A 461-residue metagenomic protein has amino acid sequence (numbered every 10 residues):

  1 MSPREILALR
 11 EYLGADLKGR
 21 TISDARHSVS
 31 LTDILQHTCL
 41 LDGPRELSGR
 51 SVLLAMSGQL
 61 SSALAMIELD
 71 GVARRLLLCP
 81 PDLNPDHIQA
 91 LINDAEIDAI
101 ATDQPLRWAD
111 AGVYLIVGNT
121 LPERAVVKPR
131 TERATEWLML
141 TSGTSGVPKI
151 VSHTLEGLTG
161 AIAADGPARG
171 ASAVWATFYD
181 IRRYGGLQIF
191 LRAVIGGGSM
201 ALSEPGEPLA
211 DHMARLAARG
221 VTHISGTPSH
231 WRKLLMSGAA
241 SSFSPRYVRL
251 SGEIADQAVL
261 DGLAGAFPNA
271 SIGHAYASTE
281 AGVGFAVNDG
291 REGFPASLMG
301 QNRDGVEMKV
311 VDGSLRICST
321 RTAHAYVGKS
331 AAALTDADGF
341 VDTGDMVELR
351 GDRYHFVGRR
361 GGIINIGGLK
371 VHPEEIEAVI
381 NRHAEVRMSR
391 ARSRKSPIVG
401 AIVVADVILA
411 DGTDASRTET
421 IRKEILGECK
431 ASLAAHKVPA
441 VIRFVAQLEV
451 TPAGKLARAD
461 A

Functional and structural regions predicted by a protein language model:
R10, G14-E46, I88-Q89, H153-E156: Conserved AMP-binding/adenylate-forming core of the ANL superfamily
S30, E136-A163: Conserved AMP-binding A3 loop
L41-D82, T177-D180, K370: Conserved AMP-binding/adenylate-forming
T159-V174, R182-T222: Conserved AMP-binding/adenylation subdomain of ANL enzymes
H223, L235-F294: Gly/Ser/Thr-rich phosphate-binding loop
I224, S319, D338-G339, G344-K437: AMP-binding/adenylate-forming catalytic core of the ANL superfamily
N302, K309-D338, L369-V371: Conserved ATP/PPi-binding loop(s) of AMP-dependent carboxylate-activating enzymes
L433-L456: AMP-binding/adenylate-forming catalytic domain of the ANL superfamily
